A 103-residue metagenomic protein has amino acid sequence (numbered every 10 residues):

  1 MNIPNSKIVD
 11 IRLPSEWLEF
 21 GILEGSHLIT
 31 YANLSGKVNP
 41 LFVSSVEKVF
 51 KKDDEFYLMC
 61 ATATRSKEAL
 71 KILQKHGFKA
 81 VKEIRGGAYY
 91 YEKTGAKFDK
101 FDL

Functional and structural regions predicted by a protein language model:
M1-S6, P14-E55, T64-L103: Rhodanese-like catalytic fold shared by cysteine-dependent sulfurtransferases and DSP/PTP-type phosphatases
L58-C60: Short, surface-exposed ligand- or partner-binding patches at beta-edge/loop junctions that are enriched in aromatics
